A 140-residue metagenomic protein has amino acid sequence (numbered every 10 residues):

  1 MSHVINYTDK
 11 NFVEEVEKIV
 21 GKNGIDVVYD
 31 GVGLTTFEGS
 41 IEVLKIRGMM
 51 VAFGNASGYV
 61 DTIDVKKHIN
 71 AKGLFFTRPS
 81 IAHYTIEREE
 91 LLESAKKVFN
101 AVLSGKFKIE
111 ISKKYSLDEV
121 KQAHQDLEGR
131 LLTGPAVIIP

Functional and structural regions predicted by a protein language model:
M1-P140: Terminal helix/beta-alpha structural elements that buttress the NAD(P)+-binding lobe
